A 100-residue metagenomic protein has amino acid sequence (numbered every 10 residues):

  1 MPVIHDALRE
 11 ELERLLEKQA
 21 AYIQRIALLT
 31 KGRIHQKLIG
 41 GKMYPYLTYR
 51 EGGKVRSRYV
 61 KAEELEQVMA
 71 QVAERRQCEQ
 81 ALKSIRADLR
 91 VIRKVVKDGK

Functional and structural regions predicted by a protein language model:
M1-K100: A positively charged, amphipathic N-terminal helix/segment that binds anionic biomolecules
